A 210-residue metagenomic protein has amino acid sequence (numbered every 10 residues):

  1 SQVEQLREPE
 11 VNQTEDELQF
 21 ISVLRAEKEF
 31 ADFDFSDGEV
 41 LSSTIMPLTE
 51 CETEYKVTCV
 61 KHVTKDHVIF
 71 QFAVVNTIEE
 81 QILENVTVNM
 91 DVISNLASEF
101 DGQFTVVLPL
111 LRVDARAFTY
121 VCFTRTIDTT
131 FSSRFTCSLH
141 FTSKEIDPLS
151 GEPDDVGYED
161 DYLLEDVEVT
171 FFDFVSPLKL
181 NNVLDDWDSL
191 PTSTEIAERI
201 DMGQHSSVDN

Functional and structural regions predicted by a protein language model:
V3-N210: A structural signal for beta-rich interaction modules in eukaryotic proteins
